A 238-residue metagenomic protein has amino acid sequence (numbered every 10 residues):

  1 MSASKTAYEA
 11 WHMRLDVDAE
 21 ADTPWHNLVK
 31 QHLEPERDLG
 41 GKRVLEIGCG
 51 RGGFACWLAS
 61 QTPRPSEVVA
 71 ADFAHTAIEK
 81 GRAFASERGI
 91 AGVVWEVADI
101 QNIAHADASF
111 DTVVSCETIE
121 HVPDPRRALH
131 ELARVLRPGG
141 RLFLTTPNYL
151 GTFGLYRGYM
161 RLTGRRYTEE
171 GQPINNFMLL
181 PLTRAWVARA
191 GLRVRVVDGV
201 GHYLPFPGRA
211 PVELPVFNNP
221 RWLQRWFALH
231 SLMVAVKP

Functional and structural regions predicted by a protein language model:
A3-W11, L15-N27, G53, F73 (+5 more regions): S-adenosyl-L-methionine-dependent methyltransferase catalytic module, highlighting the catalytic core
H32-R37, K42-G154, M233-V236: Conserved SAM-binding loop
